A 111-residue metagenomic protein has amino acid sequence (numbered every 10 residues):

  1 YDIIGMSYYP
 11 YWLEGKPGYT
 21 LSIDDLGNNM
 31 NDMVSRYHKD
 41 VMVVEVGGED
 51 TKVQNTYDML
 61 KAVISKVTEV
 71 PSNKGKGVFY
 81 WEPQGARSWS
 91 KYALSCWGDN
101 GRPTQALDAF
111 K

Functional and structural regions predicted by a protein language model:
Y1-D24, M30, Y37-E49: Aromatic- and acid-rich polysaccharide-binding/catalytic face of secreted or lumenal carbohydrate-active enzymes
L21, D25-N28, D32-H38, T51-K111: Aromatic-rich peripheral "rim/lid" segments of glycoside hydrolase catalytic domains that contact and position glycan
